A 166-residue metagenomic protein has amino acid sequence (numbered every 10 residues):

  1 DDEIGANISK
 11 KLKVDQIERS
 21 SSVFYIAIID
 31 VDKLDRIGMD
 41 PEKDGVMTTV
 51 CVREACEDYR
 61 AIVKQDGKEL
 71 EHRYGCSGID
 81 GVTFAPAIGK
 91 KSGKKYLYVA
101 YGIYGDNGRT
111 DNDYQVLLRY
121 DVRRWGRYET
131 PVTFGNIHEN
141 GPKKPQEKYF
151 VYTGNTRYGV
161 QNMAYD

Functional and structural regions predicted by a protein language model:
D1-K11, D15-E18, K68-Y96, G102-G105 (+1 more regions): Structural signature of eukaryotic scaffold interfaces centered on beta-propeller domains
E3-G38, K94-Y96, Y104-R123, Y128-E129: Structural motif
I4, D32-D80, D121-Y158: Surface-exposed loop and turn segments in beta-propeller and other repeat-based domains that flank or scaffold
I28-V31, V52-E54, F84-P86, V99: Surface-exposed beta-strand edges and flanking loops
V99-W125, K144-D166: Long, positively charged binding patches that form subdomain-scale interaction surfaces for polyanionic ligands
